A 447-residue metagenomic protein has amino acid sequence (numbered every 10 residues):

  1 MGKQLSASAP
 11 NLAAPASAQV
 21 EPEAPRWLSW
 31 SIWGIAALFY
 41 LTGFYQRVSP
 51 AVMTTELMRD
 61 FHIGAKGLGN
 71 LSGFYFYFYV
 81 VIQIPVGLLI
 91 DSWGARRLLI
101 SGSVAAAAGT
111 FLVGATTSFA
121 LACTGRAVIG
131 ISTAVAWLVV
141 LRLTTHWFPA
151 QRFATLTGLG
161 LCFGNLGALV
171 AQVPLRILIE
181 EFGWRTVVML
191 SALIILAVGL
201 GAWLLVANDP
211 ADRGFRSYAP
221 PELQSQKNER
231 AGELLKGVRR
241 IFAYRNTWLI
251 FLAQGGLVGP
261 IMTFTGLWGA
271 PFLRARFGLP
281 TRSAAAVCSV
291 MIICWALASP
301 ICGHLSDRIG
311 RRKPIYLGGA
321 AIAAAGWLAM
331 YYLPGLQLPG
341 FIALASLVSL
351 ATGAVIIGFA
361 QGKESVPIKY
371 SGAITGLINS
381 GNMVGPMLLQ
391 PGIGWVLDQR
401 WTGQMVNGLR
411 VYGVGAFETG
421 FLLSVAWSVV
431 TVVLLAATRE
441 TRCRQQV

Functional and structural regions predicted by a protein language model:
S17-P25, D209-F251: Juxtamembrane intracellular "pre-TM" segments in multi-pass secondary transporters
P50-V52, Y244-C302, P386-G394: Extracytoplasmic gate region of multi-pass secondary transporters
H62, G94, A115-L121, S132 (+4 more regions): Helix-breaking motifs and short loop linkers at transmembrane-helix boundaries and internal kinks in secondary membrane
V81-A120, K313: Conserved MFS/SLC helix-loop-helix module at the cytosolic interface between two early adjacent transmembrane helices
V104-T117, A321-G335: C-terminal ends and interior cores of transmembrane alpha-helices in multi-pass membrane transporters/permeases
A105, G109, A120-V128, P339-L347: Paired small-residue
G125-G164: Cytoplasmic helix-loop-helix junction between adjacent transmembrane helices in 12-TM secondary transporters
G160-R213: Helix-loop-helix hairpin linking two adjacent transmembrane segments in secondary transporters
